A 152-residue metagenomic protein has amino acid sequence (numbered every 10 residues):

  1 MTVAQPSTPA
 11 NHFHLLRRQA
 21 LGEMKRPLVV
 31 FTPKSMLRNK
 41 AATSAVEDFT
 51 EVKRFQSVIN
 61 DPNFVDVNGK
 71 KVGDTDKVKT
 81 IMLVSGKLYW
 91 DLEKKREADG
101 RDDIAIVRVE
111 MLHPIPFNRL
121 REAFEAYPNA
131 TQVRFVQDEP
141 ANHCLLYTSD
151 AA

Functional and structural regions predicted by a protein language model:
M1-V84, L88: Active-site phosphate/pyrophosphate-binding segments
H12-G22, L88-K95, D99, A123-A130: Generic, well-ordered alpha-helical scaffold segments in large soluble proteins
F13-R17, K40-A42, L92-K95, P116-N118 (+1 more regions): A short acidic (Asp/Glu
K95-R96, G100-Y127: Generic long, charged, amphipathic alpha-helical segments
L112-H113, D138-L146: Acidic, metal-coordinating catalytic cores used for nucleic-acid/nucleotide bond scission and strand-transfer chemistry
A130-E139: Acidic beta-strand-to-loop metal/phosphate-binding motif
Y147-A152: Conserved small/polar residues in nucleotide/adenosyl-binding loops
